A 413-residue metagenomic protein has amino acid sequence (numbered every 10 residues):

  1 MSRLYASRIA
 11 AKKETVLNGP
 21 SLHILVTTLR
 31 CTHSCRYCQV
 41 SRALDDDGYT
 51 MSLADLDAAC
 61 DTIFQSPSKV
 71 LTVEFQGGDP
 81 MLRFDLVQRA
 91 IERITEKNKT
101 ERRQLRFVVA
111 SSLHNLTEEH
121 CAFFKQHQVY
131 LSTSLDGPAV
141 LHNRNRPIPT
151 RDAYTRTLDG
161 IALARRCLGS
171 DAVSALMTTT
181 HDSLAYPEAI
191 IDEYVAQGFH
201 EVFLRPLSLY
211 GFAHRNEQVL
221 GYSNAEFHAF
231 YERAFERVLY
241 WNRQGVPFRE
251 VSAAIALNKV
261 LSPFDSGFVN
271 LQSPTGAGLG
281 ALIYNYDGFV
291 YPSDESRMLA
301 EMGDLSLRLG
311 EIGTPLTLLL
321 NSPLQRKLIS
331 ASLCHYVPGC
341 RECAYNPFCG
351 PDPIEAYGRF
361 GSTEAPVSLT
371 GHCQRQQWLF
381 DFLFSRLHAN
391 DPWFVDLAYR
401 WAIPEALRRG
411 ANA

Functional and structural regions predicted by a protein language model:
M1-I24: N-terminal [4Fe-4S]-dependent radical SAM core
L4-A10, D45-D55, G361-R375: Non-heme iron-sulfur electron-transfer modules
L17-A54: Canonical Radical SAM [4Fe-4S] cluster-binding loop centered on the CxxxCxxC motif and its immediate flanking residues
T27-S34, D79-L82, C340-E342, N346-P347: Cysteine-centered iron-sulfur cluster-binding motifs in ferredoxin-type domains/subunits of redox enzymes
C38-L44, S170, A344-F348: Detector for the c-type heme attachment site
C60-D61, Q65-E74, R83-L209, A213-S223: Radical SAM/AdoMet-radical enzyme domain recognition
R146-T155, A162, R166-G278, I283 (+3 more regions): Radical SAM enzyme [4Fe-4S]-AdoMet core and its adjacent flexible, acidic and glycine-rich loops/tails across
A300-A413: Flexible mid-to-C-terminal extensions adjoining Fe-S/redox cofactors in radical SAM and related proteins
